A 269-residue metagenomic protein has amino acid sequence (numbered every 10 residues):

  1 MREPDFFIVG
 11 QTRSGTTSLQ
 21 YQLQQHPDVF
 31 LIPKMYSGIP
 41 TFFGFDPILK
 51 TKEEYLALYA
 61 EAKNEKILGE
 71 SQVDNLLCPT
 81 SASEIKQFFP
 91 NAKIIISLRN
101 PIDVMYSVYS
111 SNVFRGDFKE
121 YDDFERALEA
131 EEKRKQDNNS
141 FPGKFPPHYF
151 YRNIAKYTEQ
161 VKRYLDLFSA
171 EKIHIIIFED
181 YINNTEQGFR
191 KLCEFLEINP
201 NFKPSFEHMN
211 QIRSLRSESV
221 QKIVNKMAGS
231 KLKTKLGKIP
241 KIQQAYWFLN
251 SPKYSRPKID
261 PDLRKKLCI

Functional and structural regions predicted by a protein language model:
M1-L77, E84-I95, P101-F141, F168: PAPS-dependent sulfotransferase catalytic core
P4-D5, I67, F145-P147, H174-I175 (+1 more regions): A short, structure-level motif marking secondary-structure boundaries and short turns
R13, R99, E179-N183: Short, surface-exposed acidic/glycine-rich loop or hinge patches that mediate macromolecular interfaces
T17, T41, L49-E53, P79-S83 (+6 more regions): Generic alpha-helical secondary structure signal
L49-E61, F118-S205: PAPS-dependent sulfotransferase catalytic domain
E70-V73, H148-R152, K266: Short, surface-exposed alpha-helical recognition segments that flank or form part of ligand/macromolecule-binding
E84, N112-E120, F141-Y149, E218-S230 (+1 more regions): Short secondary-structure transition/capping segments
K162-C268: The conserved 3'-phosphoadenosine-5'-phosphosulfate
